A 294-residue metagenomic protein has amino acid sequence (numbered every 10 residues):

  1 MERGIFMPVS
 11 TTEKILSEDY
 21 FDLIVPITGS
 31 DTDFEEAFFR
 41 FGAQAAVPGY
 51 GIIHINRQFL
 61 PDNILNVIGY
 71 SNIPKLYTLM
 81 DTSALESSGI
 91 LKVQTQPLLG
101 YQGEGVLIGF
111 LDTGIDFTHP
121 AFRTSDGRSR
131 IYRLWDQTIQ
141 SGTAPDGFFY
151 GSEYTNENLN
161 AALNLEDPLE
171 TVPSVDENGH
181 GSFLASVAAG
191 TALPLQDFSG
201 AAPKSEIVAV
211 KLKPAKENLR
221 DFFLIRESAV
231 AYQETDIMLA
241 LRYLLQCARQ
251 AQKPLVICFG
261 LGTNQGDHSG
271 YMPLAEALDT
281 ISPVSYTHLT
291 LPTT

Functional and structural regions predicted by a protein language model:
M1-L107, G114-R130: Autoinhibitory propeptides
Q96-T235, Q252-K253: Subtilisin-like serine protease catalytic core
P120, G266-M272: A short acidic (Asp/Glu
V187-T191, A240-C247, I281: Generic, well-ordered alpha-helical scaffold segments in large soluble proteins
M238-L241, A275: Extracytoplasmic/secreted envelope proteins and their assembly/folding machinery, especially bacterial periplasmic
L241-H268: Short acidic, glycine-rich surface-loop motifs adjacent to enzyme active sites
P273-S285: Catalytic-core regions built around general acid/base machinery
T287-T293: Conserved small/polar residues in nucleotide/adenosyl-binding loops
